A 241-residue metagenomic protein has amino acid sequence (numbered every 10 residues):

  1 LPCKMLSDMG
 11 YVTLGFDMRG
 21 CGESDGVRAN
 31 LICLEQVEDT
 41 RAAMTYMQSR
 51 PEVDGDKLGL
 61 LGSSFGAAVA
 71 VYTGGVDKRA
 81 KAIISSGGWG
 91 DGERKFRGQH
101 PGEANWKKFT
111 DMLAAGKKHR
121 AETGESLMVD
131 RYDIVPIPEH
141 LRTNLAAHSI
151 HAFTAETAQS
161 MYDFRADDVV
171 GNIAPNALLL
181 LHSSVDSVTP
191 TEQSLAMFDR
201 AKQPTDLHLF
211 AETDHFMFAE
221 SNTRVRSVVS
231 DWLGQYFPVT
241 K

Functional and structural regions predicted by a protein language model:
C3-D25: Conserved alpha/beta-hydrolase
C21, D91, F216: Active-site loop signature of alpha/beta-hydrolase-fold enzymes
C21-D56: Catalytic nucleophile-loop/oxyanion-hole region of alpha/beta-hydrolase and closely related hydrolase-like folds
A42-T123, A152-F153, M161-Y162, V185: Primarily recognizes the serine-hydrolase "nucleophile elbow" in alpha/beta-hydrolase and SGNH/GDSL folds
D111-V169, L179: Alpha/beta-hydrolase
I173-A174, L179-H182, D186: Short beta-strand/loop motif that positions the catalytic acidic residue of the alpha/beta-hydrolase fold
S187-Q193: Conserved alpha/beta-hydrolase "acid-adjacent" motif
T213-R226: Catalytic histidine-centered segment of alpha/beta-hydrolase-like enzymes
